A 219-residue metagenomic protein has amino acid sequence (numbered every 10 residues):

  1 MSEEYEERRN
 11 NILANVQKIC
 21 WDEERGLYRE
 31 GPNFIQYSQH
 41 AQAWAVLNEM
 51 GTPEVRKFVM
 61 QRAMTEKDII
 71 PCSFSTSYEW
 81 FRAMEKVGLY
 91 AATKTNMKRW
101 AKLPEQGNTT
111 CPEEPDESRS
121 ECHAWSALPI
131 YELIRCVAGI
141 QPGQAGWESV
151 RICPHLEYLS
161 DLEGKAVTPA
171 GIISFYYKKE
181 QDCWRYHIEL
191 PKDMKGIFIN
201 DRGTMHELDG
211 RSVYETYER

Functional and structural regions predicted by a protein language model:
M1-W125: Catalytic cores of carbohydrate-active enzymes
E6-E7, N11-A14, A91-R219: Non-catalytic C-terminal accessory modules of carbohydrate-active enzymes
